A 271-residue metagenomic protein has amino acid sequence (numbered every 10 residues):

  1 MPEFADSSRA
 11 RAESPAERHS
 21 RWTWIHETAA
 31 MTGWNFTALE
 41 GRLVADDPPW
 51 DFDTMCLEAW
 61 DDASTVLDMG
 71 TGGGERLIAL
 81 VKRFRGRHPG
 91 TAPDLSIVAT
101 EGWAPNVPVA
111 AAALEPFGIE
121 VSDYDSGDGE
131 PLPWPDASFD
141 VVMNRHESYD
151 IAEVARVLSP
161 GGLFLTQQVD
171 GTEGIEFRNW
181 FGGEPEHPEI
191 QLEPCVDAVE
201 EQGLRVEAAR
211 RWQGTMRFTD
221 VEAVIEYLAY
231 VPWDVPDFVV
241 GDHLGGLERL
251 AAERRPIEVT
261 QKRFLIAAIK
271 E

Functional and structural regions predicted by a protein language model:
M1-T37, D46: N-terminal, positively charged/glycine-rich alpha-helical extensions of SAM-dependent methyltransferases
G33-A38, L43-T65, E75-A79, R83: Conserved alpha-helix/loop element of class I SAM-dependent methyltransferases that forms part of the SAM/SAH-binding
S64-P131: Class I SAM-dependent methyltransferase SAM/SAH-binding core
G129-V141: A short acidic, Gly/Pro-enriched loop at the edge of an enzyme's catalytic core that lines a small-molecule cofactor
Y149-L165: A short glycine-rich, Lys/Arg-flanked "PGG" loop and its adjoining helix->strand segment in the class I
L163-I190, P194: Conserved class I S-adenosyl-L-methionine
P188-G203, V235-F238: Short alpha-helix
R205-E271: Conserved Class I S-adenosyl-L-methionine
